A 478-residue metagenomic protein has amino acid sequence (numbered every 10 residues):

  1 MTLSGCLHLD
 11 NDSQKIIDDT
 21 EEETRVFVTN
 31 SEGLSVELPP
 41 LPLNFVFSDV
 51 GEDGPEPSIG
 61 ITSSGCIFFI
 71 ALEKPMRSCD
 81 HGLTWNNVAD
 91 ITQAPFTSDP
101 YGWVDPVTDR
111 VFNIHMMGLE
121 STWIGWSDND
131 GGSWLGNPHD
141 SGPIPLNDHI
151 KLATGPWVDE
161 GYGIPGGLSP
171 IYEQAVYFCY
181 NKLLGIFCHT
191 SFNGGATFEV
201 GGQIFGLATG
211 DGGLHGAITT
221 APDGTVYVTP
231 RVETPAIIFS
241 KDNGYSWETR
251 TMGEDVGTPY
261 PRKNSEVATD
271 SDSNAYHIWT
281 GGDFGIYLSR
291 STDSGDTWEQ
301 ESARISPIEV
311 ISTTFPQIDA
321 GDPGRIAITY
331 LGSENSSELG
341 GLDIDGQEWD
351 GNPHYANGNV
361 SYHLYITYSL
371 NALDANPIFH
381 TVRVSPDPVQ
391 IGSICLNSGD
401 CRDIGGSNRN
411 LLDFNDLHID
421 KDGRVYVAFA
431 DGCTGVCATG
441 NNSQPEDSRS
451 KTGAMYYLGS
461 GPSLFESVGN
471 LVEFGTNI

Functional and structural regions predicted by a protein language model:
M1-T20: Secretory targeting signatures
K15-I478: Extracellular, repeat-based ectodomains that mediate carbohydrate processing or recognition
